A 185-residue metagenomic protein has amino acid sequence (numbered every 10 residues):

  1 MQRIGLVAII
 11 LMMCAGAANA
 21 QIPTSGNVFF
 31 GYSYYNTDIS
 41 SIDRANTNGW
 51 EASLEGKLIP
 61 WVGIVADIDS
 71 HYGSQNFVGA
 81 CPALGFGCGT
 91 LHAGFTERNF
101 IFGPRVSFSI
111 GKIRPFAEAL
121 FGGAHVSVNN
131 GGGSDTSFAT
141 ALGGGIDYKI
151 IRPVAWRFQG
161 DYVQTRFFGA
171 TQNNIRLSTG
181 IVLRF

Functional and structural regions predicted by a protein language model:
M1-P23: Cleavable N-terminal export/targeting peptides
Q21, D38-D43, G89-F95, N129-D135 (+1 more regions): Outer-membrane beta-barrel domain signature
I22-I39: Short N-terminal segments immediately surrounding and downstream of signal-peptide cleavage
F29-S33, D67-D69, E118-L120, Q159-D161: Transmembrane beta-strands of outer-membrane beta-barrel proteins
Y34-S53, D135-F138: Surface-exposed strand-loop-strand hairpins of Gram-negative outer-membrane beta-barrel proteins
E55-G131, S137-T140, Y148-R152, I175-F185: Gram-negative (and chloroplast) outer-membrane scaffold detector with strong preference for beta-barrel transmembrane
A155-R157: Extracellular beta-propeller repeat domains
